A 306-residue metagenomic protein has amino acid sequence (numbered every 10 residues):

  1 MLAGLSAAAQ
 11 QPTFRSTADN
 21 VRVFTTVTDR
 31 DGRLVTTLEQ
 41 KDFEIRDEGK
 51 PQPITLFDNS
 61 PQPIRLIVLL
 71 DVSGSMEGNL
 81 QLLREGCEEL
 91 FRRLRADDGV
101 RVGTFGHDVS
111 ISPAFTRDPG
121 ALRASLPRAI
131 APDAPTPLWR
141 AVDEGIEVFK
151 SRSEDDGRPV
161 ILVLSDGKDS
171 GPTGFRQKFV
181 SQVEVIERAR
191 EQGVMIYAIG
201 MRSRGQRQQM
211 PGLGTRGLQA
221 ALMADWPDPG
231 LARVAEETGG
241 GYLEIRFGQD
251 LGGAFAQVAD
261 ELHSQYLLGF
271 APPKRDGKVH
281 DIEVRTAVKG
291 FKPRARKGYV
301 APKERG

Functional and structural regions predicted by a protein language model:
M1-A9: Hydrophobic h-region of N-terminal signal peptides that target proteins for export in Gram-negative bacteria
A8-G306: Scaffold/interface architecture of coatomer-like assemblies
